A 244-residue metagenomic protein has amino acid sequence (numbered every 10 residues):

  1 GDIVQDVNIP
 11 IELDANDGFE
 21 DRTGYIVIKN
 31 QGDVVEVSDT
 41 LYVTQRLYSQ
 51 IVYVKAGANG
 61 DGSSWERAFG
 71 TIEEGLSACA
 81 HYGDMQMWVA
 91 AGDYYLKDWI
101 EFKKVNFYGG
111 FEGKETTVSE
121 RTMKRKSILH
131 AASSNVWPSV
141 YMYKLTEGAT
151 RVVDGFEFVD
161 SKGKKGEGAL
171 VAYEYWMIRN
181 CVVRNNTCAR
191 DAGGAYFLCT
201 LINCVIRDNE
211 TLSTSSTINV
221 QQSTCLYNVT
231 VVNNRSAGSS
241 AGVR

Functional and structural regions predicted by a protein language model:
G1-E12: Surface-exposed binding patches on compact interaction domains or structured appendages
I9-I11, E20-G32: A short beta-strand micro-motif common to beta-rich folds, especially ectodomain repeats
A56-V89: Acidic Gly/Asp/Thr-rich repetitive segments characteristic of extracellular carbohydrate-active and adhesion proteins
I72-H81, Y94-F102, Y141-K144: Short, T/G/N/S-enriched strand-turn elements that build extracellular solenoid repeat scaffolds
G83-N106, G110-T117: N-terminal extracellular ligand-recognition/capping segment immediately after the signal peptide
V105-K165: Right-handed parallel beta-helix/beta-spiral solenoid domain characteristic of secreted/periplasmic
K126-K144, K162-V171, T187-G194, E210-Q221 (+1 more regions): Extracellular beta-strand/beta-solenoid scaffold signature
G148-D160, Y175-T187, L198-E210, Q221-R235 (+1 more regions): Right-handed parallel beta-helix
